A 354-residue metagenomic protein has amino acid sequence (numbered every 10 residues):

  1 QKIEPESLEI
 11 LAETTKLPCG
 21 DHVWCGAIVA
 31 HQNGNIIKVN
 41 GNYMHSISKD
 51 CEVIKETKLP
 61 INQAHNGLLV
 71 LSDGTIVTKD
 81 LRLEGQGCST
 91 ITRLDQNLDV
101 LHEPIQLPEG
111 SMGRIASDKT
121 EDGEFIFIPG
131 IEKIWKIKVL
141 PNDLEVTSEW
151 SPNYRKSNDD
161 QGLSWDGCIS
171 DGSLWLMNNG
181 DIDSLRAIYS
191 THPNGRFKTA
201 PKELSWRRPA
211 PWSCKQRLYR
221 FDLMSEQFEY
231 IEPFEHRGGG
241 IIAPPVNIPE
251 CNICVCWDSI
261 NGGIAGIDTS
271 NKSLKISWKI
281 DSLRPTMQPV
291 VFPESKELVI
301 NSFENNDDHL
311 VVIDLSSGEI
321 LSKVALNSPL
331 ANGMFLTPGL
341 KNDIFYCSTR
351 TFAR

Functional and structural regions predicted by a protein language model:
K2, S89-Q96, K136, K202-L223 (+1 more regions): Beta-propeller blade signature
E4-S7, S48-E52, L94-L98, V139-D143 (+3 more regions): Short loop/turn segments that connect beta-strands within beta-propeller blades
E9-P18, V53-K58, V100-Q106, E145-K156 (+3 more regions): A short beta-strand motif characteristic of beta-propeller blades
D21-A30, I61-L71, E109-K119, K156-G172 (+3 more regions): Repeated scaffold domains used in trafficking and secretory/extracellular systems, primarily beta-propellers
N33-G34, D73-G74, D122-E124, D171-G172 (+3 more regions): Short coil/turn segments that connect the beta-strands within blades of beta-propeller domains
D80-G85, N179-S213: Short, conserved, GDST-rich strand-edge loop motifs in beta-rich repeat architectures
R82-Q86, K133-W135, D181-L185, I260-G262 (+2 more regions): Short glycine/acidic-enriched loop and turn motifs that connect beta-strands
I320, L326-R354: Blade-level signature of beta-propeller repeat domains, shared across WD40, Kelch, NHL, RCC1 and BNR/Asp-box propellers
